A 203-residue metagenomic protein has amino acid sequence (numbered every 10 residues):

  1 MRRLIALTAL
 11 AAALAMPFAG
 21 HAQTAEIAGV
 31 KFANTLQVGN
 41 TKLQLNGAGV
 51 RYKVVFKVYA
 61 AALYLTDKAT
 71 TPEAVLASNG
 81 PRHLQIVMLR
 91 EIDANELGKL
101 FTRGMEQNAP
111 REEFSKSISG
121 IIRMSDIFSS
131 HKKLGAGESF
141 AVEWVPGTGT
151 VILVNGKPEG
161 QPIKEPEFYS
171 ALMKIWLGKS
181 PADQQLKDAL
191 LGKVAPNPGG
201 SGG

Functional and structural regions predicted by a protein language model:
M1-T8: Bacterial N-terminal signal peptides that target proteins for export
A9-L10, G20: Cleavable N-terminal signal peptides
M16-A22: Sec/Tat signal peptide C-region and signal peptidase I cleavage site
Q23-S78: N-terminal secretory signal peptides
A69-G147: Mid-length scaffold segments of soluble, non-membrane domains
V154-P158: Short strand-turn-strand beta-turns centered on an Asx-Gly dipeptide
Q161-L186: Flexible glycine-rich active-site/ligand-binding loops centered on an Asp-His dyad
Q184-G203: Cysteine/selenocysteine-centered motifs that mediate thiol-based redox chemistry or coordinate metal-sulfur cofactors
